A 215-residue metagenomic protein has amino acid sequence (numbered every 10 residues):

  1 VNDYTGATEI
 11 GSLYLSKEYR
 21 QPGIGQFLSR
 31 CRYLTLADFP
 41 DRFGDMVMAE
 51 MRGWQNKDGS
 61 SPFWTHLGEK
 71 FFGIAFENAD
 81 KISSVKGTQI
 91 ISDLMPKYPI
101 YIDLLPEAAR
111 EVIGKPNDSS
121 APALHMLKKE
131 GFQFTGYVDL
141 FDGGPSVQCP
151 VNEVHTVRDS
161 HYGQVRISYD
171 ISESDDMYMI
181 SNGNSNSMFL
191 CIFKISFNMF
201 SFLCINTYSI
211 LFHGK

Functional and structural regions predicted by a protein language model:
V1-S12, F71, E77-V85, I91-M95: Conserved acyl-donor/pantetheine-binding loop and adjacent beta-alpha core of acyl/acetyltransferases and related
Y4-L13, Y33-R52, P62, R110-G114: Conserved GNAT acetyl-CoA-binding A-motif
S12-L15, R20-L36: Conserved acetyl-CoA-binding loop-helix of GNAT-fold acetyltransferases
L28-S29, D41-S83: Glycine- and acidic-residue-rich phosphate-binding/metal-coordinating active-site segment common to enzymes that handle
K86-A109: Low-complexity, serine/threonine/proline-enriched polar segments
I102-Y169: Anionic-ligand-binding alpha/beta catalytic cores of soluble enzymes and soluble regulatory domains that recognize
V165-F197, S201-L203, S209: C-terminal accessory/binding modules appended to enzymatic or scaffolding proteins
